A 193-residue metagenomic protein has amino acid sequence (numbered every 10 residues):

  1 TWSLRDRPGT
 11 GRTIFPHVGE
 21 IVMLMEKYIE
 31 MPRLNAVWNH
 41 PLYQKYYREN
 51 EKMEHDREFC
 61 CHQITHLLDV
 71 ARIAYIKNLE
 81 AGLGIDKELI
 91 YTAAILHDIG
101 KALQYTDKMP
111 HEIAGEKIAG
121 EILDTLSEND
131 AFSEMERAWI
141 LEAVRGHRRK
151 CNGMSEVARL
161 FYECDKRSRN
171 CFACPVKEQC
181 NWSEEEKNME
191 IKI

Functional and structural regions predicted by a protein language model:
S3, R7-I193: Metal-dependent phosphohydrolase cores
